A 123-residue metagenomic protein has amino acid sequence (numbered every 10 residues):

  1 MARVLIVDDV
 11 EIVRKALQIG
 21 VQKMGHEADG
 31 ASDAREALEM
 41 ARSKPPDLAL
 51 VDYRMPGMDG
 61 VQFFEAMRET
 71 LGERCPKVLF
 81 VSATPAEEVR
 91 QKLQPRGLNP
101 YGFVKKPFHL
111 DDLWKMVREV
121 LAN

Functional and structural regions predicted by a protein language model:
K15-K23: Charged docking surfaces used in two-component/phosphorelay signaling
G30-L48: Acidic, metal-coordinating helix/loop segments flanking the phosphotransfer/catalytic sites of two-component signaling
S32-E36, D59-E65: Acidic catalytic/metal-coordinating carboxylates
P45-D47, L71-L79: His-Asp phosphorelay/catalytic-motif detector in bacterial-type signaling
D52: Active-site residues of response regulator receiver
M55: Receiver (REC) domain active-site loop signature in two-component systems and cognate sites in sensor histidine kinases
Q62, P85-K105, D111, K115: Alpha4 helix (beta4-alpha4-beta5 surface) of REC/receiver domains from two-component response regulators
V81-A83: Hydrophobic/aromatic residues positioned on beta-strands within the core alpha/beta folds
